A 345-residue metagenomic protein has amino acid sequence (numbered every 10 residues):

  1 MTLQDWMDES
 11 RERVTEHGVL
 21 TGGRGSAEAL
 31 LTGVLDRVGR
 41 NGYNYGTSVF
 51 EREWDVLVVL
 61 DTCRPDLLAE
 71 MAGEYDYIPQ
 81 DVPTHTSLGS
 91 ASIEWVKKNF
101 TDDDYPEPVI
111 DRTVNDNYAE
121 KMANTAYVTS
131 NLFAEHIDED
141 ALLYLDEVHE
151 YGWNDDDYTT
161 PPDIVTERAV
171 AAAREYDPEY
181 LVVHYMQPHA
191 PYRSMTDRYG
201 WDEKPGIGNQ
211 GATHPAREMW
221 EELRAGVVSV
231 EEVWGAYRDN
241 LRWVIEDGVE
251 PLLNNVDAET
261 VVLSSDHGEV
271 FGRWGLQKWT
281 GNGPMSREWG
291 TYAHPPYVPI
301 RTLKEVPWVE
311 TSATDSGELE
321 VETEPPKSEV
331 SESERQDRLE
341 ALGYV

Functional and structural regions predicted by a protein language model:
M1-V345: Catalytic domains that recognize anionic headgroups
